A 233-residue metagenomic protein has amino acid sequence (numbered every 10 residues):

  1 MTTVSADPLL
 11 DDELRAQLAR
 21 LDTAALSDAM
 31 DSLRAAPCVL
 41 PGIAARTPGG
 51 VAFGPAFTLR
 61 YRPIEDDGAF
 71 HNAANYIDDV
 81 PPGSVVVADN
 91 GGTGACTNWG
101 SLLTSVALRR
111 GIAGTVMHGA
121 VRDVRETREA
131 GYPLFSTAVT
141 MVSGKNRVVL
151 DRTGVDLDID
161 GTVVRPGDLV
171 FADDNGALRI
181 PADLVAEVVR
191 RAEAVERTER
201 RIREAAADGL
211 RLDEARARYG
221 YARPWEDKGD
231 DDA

Functional and structural regions predicted by a protein language model:
M1-G68, N72, V85, T198-L212 (+1 more regions): Intrinsically disordered, low-complexity regions enriched in acidic/Ser/Thr/Pro/Gln residues
C38-P41, R60, V87-D89, T97 (+3 more regions): General beta-strand structural signal in soluble alpha/beta enzymes
L40, A44, G94-N98, G144: Cofactor-binding active-site loop characterized by glycine-rich and histidine/acidic residues
F53-G54, P81-S84, R110-A113, E129-Y132 (+3 more regions): Short coil/turn connectors at secondary-structure junctions
Y76-G119: Extracellular/luminal Protease-associated
T104-V142, N146: Ligand/cofactor pocket segment of small-molecule handling proteins
V139-A215: Acidic, glycine-rich flexible loop/linker segments
